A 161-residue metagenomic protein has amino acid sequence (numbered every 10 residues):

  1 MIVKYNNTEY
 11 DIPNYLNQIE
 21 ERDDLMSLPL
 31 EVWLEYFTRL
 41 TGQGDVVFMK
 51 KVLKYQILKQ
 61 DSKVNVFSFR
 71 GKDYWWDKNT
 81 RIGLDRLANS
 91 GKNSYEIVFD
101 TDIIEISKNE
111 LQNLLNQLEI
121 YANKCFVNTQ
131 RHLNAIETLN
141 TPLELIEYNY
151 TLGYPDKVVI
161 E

Functional and structural regions predicted by a protein language model:
I2-E161: A preference for well-ordered globular domain cores that mediate specific macromolecular interactions or catalysis
